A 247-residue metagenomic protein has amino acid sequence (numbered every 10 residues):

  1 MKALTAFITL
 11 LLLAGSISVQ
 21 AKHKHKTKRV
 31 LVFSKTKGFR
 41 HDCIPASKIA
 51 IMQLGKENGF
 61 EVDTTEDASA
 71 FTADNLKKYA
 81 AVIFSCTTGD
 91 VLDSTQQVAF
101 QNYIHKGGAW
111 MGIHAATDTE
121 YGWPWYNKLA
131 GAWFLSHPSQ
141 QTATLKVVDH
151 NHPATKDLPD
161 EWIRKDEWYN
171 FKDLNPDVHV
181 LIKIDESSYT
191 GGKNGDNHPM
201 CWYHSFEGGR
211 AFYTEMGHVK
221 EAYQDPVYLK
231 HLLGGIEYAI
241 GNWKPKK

Functional and structural regions predicted by a protein language model:
M1-H25: Bacterial Sec-dependent N-terminal signal peptides
K22, R29-D118: Helical hinge/lid and interdomain linker segments adjacent to catalytic or ligand-binding clefts that mediate domain
H23-K28, S34, Q53-F60, Y189-N197 (+1 more regions): Extracellular ligand-binding/catalytic regions of CAZymes and related secreted enzymes and adhesion modules
K26, K77-K78, K106, H150 (+2 more regions): Residue-level preference for short coil/turn positions at secondary-structure junctions
T65, L181-K183, T214: Hydrophobic residues at beta-strand termini and immediately following loops that shape nucleotide-binding pockets
D90-D157: A glycine-rich, often tryptophan-bearing local segment used as a flexible ligand/cofactor-contacting loop or short
Y126-W133, R164, D173-V178, G217 (+2 more regions): Oxidoreductase and adenylate-handling cofactor-binding alpha/beta cores
A132, H137-G208: Catalytic beta-strand/loop cores that center a nucleophilic Ser/Cys/Thr and support acyl-enzyme chemistry
